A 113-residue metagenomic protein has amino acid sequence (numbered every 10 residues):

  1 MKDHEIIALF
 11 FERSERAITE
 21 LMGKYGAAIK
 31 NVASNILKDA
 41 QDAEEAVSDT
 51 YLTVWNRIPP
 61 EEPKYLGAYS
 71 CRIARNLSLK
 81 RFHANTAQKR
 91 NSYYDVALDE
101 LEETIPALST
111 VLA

Functional and structural regions predicted by a protein language model:
M1-D3: Acidic, Ser/Thr- and Pro/Gly-rich low-complexity regulatory segments
I7-A8, T19, K30, S34 (+3 more regions): Solvent-exposed, non-membrane alpha-helical residues enriched in polar/charged side chains
R13-S14, D39: Short loop-to-helix capping motifs
M22-A40: Amphipathic, Lys/Arg- and hydrophobic-enriched alpha-helical face
N31, E45-L52, N56, K64-N76: Structural recognition of an alpha-helix C-terminal capping motif at a helix-to-coil junction
I58-K64, N85, K89: Short alpha-helix-to-loop micro-motif enriched in aromatics/charged/Gly
R75-Y93: Arg/Lys-rich amphipathic alpha helix in sigma70-family domain 2
D99-A113: Acidic, proline/glycine-rich intrinsically disordered inter-domain spacer in sigma factors
